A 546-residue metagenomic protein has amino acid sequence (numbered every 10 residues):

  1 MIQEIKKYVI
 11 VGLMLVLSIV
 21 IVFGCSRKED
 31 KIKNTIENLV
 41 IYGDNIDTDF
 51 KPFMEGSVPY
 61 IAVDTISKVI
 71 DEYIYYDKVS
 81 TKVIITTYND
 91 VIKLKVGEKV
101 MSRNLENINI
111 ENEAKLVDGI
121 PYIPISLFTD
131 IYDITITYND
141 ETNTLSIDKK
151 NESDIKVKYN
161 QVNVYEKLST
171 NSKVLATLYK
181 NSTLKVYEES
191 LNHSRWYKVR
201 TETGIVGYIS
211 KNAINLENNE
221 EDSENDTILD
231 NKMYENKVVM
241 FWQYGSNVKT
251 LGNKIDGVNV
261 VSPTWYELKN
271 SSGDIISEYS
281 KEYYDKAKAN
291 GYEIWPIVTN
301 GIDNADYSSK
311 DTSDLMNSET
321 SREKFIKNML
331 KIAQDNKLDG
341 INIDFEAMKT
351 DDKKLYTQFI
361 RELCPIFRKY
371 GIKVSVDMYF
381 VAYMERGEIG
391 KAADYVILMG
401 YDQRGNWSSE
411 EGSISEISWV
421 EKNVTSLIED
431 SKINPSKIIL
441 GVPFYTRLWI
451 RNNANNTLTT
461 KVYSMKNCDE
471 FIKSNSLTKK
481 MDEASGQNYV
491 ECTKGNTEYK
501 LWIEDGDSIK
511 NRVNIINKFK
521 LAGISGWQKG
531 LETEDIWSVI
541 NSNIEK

Functional and structural regions predicted by a protein language model:
I2-V9, V22-H193, A213-L216, S223-M233: Primary recognition of N-terminal secretory signal peptides and signal-anchoring hydrophobic helices
T203-A213: A short macromolecule-binding patch
N218-N328: Glycan-recognition patch characteristic of GH18 chitinases/ENGases and related GlcNAc/peptidoglycan-binding proteins
W242-D256, E319-Q334, Y379-R386, E504-N517: Short, acidic/polar
V261, I343, V396, L440 (+2 more regions): Conserved, mostly hydrophobic/aromatic
T264-W265, K324-L355, L398-D402, S525: Active-site groove signature of glycoside hydrolases
N270-E278, K327, T350-S474: Substrate-binding surface in catalytic domains of secreted glycosidases
D303-A305, D311, F444-R512, I544-K546: Glycan-binding loop/region signatures in secreted carbohydrate-active enzymes
